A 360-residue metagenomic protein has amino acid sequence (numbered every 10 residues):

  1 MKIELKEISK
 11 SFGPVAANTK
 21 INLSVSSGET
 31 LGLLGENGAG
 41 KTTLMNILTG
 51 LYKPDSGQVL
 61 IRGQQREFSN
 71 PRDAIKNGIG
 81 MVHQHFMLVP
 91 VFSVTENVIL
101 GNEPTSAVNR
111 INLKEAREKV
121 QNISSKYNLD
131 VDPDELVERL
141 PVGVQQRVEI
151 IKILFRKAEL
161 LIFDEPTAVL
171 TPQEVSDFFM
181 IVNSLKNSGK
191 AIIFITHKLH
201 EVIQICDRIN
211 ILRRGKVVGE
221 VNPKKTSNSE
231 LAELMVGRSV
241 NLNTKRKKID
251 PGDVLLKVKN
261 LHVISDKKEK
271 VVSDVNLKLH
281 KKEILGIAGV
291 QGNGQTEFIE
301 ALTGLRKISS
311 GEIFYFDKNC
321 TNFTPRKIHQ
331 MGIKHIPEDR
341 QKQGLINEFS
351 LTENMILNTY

Functional and structural regions predicted by a protein language model:
M1-Y360: Glycine-rich phosphate-binding loops of nucleotide-dependent enzymes
